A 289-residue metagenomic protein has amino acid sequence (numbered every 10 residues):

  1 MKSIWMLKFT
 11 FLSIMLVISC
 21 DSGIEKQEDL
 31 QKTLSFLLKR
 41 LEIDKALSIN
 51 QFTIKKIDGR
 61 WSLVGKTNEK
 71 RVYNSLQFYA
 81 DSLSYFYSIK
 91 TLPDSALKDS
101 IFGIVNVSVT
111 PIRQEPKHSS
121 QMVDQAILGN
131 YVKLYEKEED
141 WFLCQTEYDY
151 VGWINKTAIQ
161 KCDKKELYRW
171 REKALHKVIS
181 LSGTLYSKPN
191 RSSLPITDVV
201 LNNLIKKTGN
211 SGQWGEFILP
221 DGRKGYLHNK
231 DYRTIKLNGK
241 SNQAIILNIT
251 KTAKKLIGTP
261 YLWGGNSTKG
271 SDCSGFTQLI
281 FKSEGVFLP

Functional and structural regions predicted by a protein language model:
M1-K8: Positively charged n-region of N-terminal signal peptides that target proteins for export
K8-F11, C20-Q125, N130, K156-K161 (+1 more regions): N-terminal targeting leaders
K70, N74-A96, K117, T146-K177 (+4 more regions): Boundary regions of SH3-family modules and the immediately adjacent low-complexity/disordered segments in eukaryotic
K90-P111, Q160-V178, S271-P289: Short beta-strand/loop turn elements enriched in aromatics
V105-Y131, V178-K207, Y261: Beta-loop motif signature
I127-N130, Y135-V151, G212-W214: Active-site-adjacent structural elements in enzyme catalytic domains
I246-P289: Catalytic cores of peptidoglycan-degrading enzymes
